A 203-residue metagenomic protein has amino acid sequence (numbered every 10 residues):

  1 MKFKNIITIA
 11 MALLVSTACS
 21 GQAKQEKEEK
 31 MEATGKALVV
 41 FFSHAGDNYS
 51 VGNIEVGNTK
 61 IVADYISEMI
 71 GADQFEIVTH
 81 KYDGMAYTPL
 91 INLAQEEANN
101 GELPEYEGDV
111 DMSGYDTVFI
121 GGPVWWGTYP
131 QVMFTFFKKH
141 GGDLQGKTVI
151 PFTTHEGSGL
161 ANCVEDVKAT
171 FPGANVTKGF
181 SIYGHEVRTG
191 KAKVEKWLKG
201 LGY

Functional and structural regions predicted by a protein language model:
M1-I7: Bacterial N-terminal signal peptides that target proteins for export
V15-A18: C-terminal motif of bacterial Sec signal peptides marking the signal peptidase cleavage site
G21-D116, K193-Y203: N-terminal beta1-alpha1-beta2 submodule of the flavodoxin-like/Rossmannoid cofactor-binding fold
L38-F41, Q74-E76, V118-G121, I150-T153 (+1 more regions): Structural recognition of the beta-strand scaffold that forms the well-ordered cores of secreted hydrolase catalytic
H44-D47, T79-D83, V124-T128, H155-L160 (+1 more regions): Solvent-exposed loop/turn segments at secondary-structure junctions within structured extracellular/periplasmic domains
V56, K60, D64, P130 (+2 more regions): Short, surface-exposed alpha-helical segments at coil->helix boundaries
M85-G173: Helix-loop-strand module that forms the ligand-binding subsite of alpha/beta enzymes
T154-F171, N175-K193, L201-G202: Contiguous ligand/interfacial binding patches
